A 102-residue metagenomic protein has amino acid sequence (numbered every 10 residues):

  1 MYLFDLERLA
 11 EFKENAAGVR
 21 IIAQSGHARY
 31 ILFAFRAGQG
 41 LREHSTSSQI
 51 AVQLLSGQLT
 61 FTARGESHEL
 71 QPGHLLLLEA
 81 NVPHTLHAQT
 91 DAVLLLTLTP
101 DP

Functional and structural regions predicted by a protein language model:
M1-H27, T62: A short, N-terminal "cap"/entry segment at the start of jelly-roll beta-barrel domains of the cupin/DSBH fold
A16, R29-T46: Conserved short histidine dyad/triad with adjacent acidic residue
R29, Q58-T60, S67, P83 (+1 more regions): Structural motif
S48-L59, R64: Glycine- and acidic-residue-biased ligand/ion/polar-headgroup-sensing regions
L55-S56, Q71-P72, T90: A cytosolic small-molecule/anion-sensing beta-strand core signal
R64-A80: Short acidic-glycine-tyrosine-enriched beta hairpin
A80-P102: Ligand-binding loop in jelly-roll beta-barrel domains
